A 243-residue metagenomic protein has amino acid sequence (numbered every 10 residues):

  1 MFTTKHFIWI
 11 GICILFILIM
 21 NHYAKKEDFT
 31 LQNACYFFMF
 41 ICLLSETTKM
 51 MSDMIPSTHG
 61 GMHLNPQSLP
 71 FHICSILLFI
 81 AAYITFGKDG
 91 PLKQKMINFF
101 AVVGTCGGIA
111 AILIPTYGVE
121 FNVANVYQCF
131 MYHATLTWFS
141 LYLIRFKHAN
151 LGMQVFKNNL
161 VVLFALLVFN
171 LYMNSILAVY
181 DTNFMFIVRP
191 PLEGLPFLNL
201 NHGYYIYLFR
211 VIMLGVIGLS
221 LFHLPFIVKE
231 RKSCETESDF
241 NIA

Functional and structural regions predicted by a protein language model:
M1-I12, Q154-A165, L177-L219: Membrane-interface transmembrane-helix boundary segments in multi-pass integral membrane proteins
F7-L15, P70-I80, F100, L113 (+1 more regions): Membrane-embedded alpha-helical segments of multi-pass membrane proteins, especially the transmembrane helices
F16-H22, I80-Y83, T135-Q154: Alpha-helical transmembrane segments in multipass membrane proteins, preferentially the mid-helix core
H22-C35, F86-M96, F146-K157, K232: Membrane-interface helix-boundary motifs at transmembrane edges
Y23-A24, T47-H59, I112-F121: Juxtamembrane "helix-exit" motif on the non-cytosolic side of transmembrane helices
I41-M51, G104-P115, L163-Y172: Aromatic-anchored segments of alpha-helical transmembrane domains
T58-F71, F121-M131: Non-cytosolic membrane-interface motifs at loop->transmembrane helix junctions
Y83-I144: Membrane-proximal helix-loop-helix units in multi-pass membrane proteins
